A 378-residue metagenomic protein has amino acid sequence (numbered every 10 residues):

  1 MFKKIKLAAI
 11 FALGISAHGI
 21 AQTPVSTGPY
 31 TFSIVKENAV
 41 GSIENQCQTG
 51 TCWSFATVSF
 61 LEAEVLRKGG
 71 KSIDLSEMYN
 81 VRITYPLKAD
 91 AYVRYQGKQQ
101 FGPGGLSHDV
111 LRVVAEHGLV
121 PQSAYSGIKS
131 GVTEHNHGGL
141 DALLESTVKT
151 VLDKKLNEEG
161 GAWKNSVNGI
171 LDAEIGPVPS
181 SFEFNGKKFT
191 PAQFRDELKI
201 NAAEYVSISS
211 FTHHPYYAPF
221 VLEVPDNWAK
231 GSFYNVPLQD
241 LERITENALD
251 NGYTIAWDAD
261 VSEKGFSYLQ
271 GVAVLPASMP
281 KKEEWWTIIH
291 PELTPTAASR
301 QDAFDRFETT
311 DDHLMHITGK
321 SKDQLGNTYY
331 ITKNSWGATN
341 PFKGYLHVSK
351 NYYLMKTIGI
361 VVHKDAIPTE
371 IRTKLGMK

Functional and structural regions predicted by a protein language model:
M1-P24: Bacterial Sec-dependent N-terminal signal peptides
I5, G41, W53, H316-I317 (+1 more regions): N-terminal, helix-rich and Lys/Arg-enriched segments in bacterial and organellar proteins
L7, A12-G14, N45, S107 (+1 more regions): A broadly tuned, weak detector of single residues within folded domains
A17-H18, Q48, V110, H313: Generic detector of short, well-ordered, non-transmembrane alpha-helical segments enriched in hydrophobic residues
P24-P29, E292-T294: Short, positively charged
T27-Y216, F220-N227, G231-I255, N340-F342: Active-site nucleophile-adjacent alpha helix/oxyanion-hole segment immediately C-terminal to the catalytic cysteine
N165-K378: Active-site signature of cysteine proteases
